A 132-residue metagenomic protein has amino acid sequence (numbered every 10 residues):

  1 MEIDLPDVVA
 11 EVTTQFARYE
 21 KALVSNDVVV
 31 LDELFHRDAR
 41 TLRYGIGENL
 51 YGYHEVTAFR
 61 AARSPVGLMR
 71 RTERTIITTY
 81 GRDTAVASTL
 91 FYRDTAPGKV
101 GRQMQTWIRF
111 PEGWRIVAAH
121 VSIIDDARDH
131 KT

Functional and structural regions predicted by a protein language model:
M1-R37, A127-T132: Short, low-complexity N-terminal intrinsically disordered segments enriched in polar/charged residues
E11, R40, I46, E55-K99: Surface-exposed, charged secondary-structure patches
Q15, D27-V30, F59-R60, E73-R74 (+1 more regions): Hydrophobic alpha-helical segments typical of transmembrane helices and their membrane-interface/capping positions
Y19, L31-D32, R40, G52 (+3 more regions): Hydrophobic pocket/interface hotspot
L31-E33, R43-Y44, R71-T72, V117-A118: Short, hydrophobic secondary-structure boundary micro-motifs
F35-H36, F91-R93, H120-I123: Short beta-strand segments enriched in hydrophobic/aromatic residues within well-folded beta-rich domains
E48, T84, V121-I123: Residue-level detector of flexible, active-site-proximal loop/helix-junction positions within diverse enzyme catalytic
V100-K131: Short beta-strand edge/turn micro-motifs at domain boundaries
